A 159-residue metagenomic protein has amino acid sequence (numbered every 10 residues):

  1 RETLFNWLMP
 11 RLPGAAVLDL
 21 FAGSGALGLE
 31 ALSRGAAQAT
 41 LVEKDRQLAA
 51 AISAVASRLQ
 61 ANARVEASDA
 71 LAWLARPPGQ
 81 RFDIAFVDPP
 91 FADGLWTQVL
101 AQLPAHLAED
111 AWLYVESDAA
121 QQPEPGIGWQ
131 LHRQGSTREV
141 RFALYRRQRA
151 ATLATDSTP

Functional and structural regions predicted by a protein language model:
R1-P159: Class I S-adenosyl-L-methionine-dependent methyltransferase catalytic core
